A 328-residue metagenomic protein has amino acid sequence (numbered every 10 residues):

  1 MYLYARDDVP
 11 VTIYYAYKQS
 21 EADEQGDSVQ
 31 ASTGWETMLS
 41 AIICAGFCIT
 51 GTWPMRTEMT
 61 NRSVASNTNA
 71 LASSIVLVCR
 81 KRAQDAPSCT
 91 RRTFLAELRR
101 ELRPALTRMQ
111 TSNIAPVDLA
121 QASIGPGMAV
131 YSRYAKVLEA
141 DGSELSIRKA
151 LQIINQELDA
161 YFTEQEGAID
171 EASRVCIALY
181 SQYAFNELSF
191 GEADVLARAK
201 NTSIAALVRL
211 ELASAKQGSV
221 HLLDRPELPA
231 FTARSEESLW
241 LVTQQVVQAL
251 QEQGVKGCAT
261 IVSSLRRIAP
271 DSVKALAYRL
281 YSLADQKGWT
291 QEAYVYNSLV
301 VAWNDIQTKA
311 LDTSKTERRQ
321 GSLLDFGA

Functional and structural regions predicted by a protein language model:
M1-T50: Conserved Class I SAM-dependent methyltransferase catalytic core
Y15-Q19, G51-T57, K81-A83: Short, flexible loop/turn elements at secondary-structure junctions
K18-T33, A65-A70, T111-I114, A233-R234 (+2 more regions): Short, contiguous acidic/charged loop-to-helix segments that flank catalytic cores in large enzymes
G26-T33, T37, C44, P54-A72 (+2 more regions): Class I S-adenosyl-L-methionine-dependent methyltransferase catalytic core
R62-I114: Flexible, glycine-/basic-rich loop-and-beta segments that form/coincide with the SAM-dependent methyltransferase
T107-A328: C-terminal accessory/interaction regions of large nucleic acid-associated machines
